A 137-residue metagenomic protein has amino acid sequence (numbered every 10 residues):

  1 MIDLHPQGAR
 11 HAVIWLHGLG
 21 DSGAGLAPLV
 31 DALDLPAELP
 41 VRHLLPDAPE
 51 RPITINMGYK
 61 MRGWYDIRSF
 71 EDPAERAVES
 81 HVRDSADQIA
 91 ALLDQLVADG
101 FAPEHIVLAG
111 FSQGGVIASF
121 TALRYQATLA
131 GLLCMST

Functional and structural regions predicted by a protein language model:
M1-H105: Serine-hydrolase catalytic machinery in alpha/beta-hydrolase-like enzymes
V97, E104-T137: Primarily recognizes the serine-hydrolase "nucleophile elbow" in alpha/beta-hydrolase and SGNH/GDSL folds
